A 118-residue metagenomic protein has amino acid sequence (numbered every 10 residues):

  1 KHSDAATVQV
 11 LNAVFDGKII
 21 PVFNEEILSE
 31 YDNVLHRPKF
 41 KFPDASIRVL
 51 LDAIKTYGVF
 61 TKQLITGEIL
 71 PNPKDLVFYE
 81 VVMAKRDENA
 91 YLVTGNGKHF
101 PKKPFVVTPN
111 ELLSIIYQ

Functional and structural regions predicted by a protein language model:
K1-D4, F23-A45: A short secondary-structure junction motif
K1-F23: Short, well-structured N-terminal submotif of metal-dependent ribonuclease cores
G17, V34-P38, K103: Alpha-helix C-capping/helix-to-loop hinge sites
E25-L28, S46-L70: Acidic catalytic patch
I27, F78, K98-H99: Alpha-helix capping/helix-boundary segments
E68-K74, G97-K98: Acidic, metal-coordinating catalytic cores used for nucleic-acid/nucleotide bond scission and strand-transfer chemistry
N72-V93: Acidic, metal-associated active-site segment
D87-Q118: Acidic, PIN/NYN-like endoribonuclease modules and their adjacent C-terminal/linker elements
